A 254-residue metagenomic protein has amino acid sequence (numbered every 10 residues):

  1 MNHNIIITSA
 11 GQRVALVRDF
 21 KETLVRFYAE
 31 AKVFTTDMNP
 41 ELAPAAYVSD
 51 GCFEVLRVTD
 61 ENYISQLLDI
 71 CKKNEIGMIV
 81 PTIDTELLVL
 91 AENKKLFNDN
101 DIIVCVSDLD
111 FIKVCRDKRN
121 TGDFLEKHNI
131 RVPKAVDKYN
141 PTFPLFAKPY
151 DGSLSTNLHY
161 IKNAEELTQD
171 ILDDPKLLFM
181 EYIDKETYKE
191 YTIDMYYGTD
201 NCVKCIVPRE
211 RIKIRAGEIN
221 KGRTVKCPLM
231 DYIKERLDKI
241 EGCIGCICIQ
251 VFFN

Functional and structural regions predicted by a protein language model:
M1-C105: ATP-binding N-terminal substructure of ATP-dependent carboxylate-amine bond-forming enzymes
V14, L42, S153, L167 (+1 more regions): Flexible, glycine-rich phosphate/dinucleotide-binding loops and adjacent beta-alpha linkers at cofactor/substrate
E41-A43, L87, D110-V114, I214: Short gly/pro/ser/thr-enriched loop/turn and capping motifs at secondary-structure boundaries
Y63-Q66, S107, K113-D117, A216: Short, charged, surface-exposed secondary-structure boundary motifs
S65, D69-K73, E92-K95, D99 (+3 more regions): Replace "anionic and nucleotidyl ligands
L109-T187, Y197-C202, C227: Active-site nucleotide/adenylate-binding loops and adjacent lid/helix of ATP-dependent enzymes
K162-C243, F252-F253: Phosphate-binding site of ATP-dependent enzymes
I249: Catalytic phosphate/metal-binding cores of nucleic-acid and nucleotide-processing enzymes, i.e., regions that mediate
